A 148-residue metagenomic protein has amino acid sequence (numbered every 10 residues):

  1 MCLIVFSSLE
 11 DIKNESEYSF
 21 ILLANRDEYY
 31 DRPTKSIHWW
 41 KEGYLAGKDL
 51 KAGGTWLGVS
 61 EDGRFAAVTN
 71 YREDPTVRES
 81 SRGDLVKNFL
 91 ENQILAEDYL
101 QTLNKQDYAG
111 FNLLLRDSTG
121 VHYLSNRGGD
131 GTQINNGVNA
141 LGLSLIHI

Functional and structural regions predicted by a protein language model:
M1, K35-I37, L45-G47, L90-I94 (+1 more regions): A short linear-motif detector with a strong N-terminal bias
M1-C2, S19: Extreme N-terminal starter segment of soluble prokaryotic enzymes
L3-S7, T55-V59, G110-R116, H122-Y123: Short beta-strand scaffold segments in enzyme catalytic cores
F6-D11, G53-W56, Y99-T102, D130: Intrinsically disordered, low-complexity boundary segments flanking structured domains
E10-L85: Glycine/small-residue-rich interface belts in oligomeric ring/scaffold proteins and their assembly partners
R64-L143: Internal, conserved structured core segments that host functional sites
I146-I148: Conserved small/polar residues in nucleotide/adenosyl-binding loops
